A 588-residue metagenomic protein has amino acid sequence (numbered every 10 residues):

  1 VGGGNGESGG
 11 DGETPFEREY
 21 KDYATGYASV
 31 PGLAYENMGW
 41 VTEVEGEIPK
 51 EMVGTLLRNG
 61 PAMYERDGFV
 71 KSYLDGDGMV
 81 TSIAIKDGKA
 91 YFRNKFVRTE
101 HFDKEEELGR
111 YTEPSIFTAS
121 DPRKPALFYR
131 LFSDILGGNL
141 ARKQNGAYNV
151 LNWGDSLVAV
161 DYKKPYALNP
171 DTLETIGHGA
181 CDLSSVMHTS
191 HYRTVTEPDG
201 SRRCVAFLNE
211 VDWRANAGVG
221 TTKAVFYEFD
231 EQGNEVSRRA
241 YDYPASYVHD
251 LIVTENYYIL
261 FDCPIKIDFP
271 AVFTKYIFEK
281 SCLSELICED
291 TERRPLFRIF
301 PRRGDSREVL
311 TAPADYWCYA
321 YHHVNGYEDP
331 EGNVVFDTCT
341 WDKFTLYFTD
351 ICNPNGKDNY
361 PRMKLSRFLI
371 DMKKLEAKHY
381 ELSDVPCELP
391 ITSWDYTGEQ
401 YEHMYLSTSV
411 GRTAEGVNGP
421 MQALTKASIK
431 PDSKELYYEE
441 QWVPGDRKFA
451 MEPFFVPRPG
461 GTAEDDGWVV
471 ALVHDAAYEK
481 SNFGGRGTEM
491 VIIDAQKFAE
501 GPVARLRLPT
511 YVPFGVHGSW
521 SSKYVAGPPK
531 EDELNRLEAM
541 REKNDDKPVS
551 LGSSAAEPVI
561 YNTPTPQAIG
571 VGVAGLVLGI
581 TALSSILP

Functional and structural regions predicted by a protein language model:
V1-G2, N562-P588: Terminal signal-anchor or tail-anchor transmembrane helices that tether membrane-associated enzymes to cellular
G3-G570: Beta-propeller domains
